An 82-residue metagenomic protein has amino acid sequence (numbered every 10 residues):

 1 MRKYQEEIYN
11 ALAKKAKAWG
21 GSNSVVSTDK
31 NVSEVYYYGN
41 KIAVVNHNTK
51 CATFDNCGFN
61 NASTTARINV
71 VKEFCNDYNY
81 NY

Functional and structural regions predicted by a protein language model:
M1-Y82: Terminal leader/tail segments of proteins
